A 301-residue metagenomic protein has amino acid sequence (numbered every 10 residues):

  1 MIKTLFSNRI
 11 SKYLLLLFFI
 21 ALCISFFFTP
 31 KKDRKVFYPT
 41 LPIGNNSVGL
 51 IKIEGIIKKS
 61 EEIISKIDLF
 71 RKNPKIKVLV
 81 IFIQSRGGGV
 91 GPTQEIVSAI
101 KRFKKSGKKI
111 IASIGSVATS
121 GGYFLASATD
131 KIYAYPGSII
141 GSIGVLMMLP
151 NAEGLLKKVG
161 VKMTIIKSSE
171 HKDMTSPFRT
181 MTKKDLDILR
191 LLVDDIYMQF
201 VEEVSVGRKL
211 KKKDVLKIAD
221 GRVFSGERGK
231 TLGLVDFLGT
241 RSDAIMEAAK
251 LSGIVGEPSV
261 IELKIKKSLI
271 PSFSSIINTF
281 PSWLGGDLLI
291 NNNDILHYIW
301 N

Functional and structural regions predicted by a protein language model:
M1-A112, V117-A118, K131-A134, M147-N301: N-terminal organellar transit peptides
V117-G121, I139-I143: Short gly/pro/ser/thr-enriched loop/turn and capping motifs at secondary-structure boundaries
